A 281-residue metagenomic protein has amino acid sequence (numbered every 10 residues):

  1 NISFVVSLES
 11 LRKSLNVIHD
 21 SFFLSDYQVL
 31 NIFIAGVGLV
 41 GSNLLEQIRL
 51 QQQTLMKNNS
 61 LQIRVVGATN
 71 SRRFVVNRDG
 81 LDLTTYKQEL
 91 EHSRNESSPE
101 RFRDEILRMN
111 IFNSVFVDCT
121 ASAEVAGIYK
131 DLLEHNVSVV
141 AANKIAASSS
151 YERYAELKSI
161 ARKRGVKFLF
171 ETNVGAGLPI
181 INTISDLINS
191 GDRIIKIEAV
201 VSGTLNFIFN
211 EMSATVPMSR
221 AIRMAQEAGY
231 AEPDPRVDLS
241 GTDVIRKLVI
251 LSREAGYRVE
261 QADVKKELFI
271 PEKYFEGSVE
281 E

Functional and structural regions predicted by a protein language model:
N1, Y27-V29, M56-R64, P235-L239 (+1 more regions): Flexible, glycine/charged-enriched surface loops at secondary-structure junctions
N1-E46: A conserved regulatory-domain signal marking ACT and ACT-like small-molecule sensing domains and adjacent regulatory
L30-V37, G41-E134: N-terminal glycine-/serine-/threonine-rich beta1-alpha1-beta2 phosphate-ribose binding loop of Rossmann-like
G67, V115-D118, V139-A142, F168-T172 (+1 more regions): General beta-strand structural signal in soluble alpha/beta enzymes
S122-H135, K144-T172, A176-L187: Rossmann-fold NAD(P)-binding glycine/threonine-rich loop
R162-G165, L169-A228, T242, I250: Rossmann-like NAD(P)H-binding beta-loop-alpha module
E211-M212, R220-E281: Substrate-binding/catalytic subdomain of NAD(P)-dependent oxidoreductase enzymes
